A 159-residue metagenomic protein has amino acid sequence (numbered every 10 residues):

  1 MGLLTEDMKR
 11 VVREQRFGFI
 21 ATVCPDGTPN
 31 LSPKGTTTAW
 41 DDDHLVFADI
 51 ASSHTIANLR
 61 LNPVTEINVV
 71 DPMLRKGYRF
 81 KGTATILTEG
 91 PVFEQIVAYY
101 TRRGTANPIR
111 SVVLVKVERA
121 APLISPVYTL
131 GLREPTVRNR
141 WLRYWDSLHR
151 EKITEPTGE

Functional and structural regions predicted by a protein language model:
M1-F17: Short, basic/aromatic recognition patches
R10-V12, T38-W40, T105-N107: Solvent-exposed alpha-helices and their adjacent loops that cap or buttress functional pockets in soluble metabolic
Q15-D49, I67: Short beta-strand segments
G18, P63-T65, K76-F80, I109-V113 (+1 more regions): Generic beta-strand structural signal
G27, N58-L59, V115, L148: Buried hydrophobic positions in well-ordered alpha/beta secondary-structure cores of metabolic enzymes
T36-T37, N62-V64, L132: Short, solvent-exposed amphipathic alpha-helical segments in soluble enzyme and RNA/protein-processing domains
S53-Y99: Short, structured beta-strand-loop surface elements
T85-T88, E94-E159: C-terminal edge-of-domain segments
